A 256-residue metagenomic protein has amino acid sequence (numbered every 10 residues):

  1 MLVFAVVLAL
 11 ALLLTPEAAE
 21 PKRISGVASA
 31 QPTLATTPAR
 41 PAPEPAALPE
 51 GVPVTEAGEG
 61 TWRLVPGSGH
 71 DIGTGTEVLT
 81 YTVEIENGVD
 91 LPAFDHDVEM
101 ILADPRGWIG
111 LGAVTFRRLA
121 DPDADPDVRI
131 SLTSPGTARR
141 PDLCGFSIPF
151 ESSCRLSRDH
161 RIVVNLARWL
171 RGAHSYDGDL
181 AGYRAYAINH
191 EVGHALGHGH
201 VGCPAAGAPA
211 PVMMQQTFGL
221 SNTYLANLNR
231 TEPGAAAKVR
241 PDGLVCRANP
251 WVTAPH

Functional and structural regions predicted by a protein language model:
M1-G110: N-terminal low-structure segments adjacent to metalloprotease catalytic domains across cellular compartments
M1-R23, S152, S157-I162, L170-R171 (+1 more regions): Metalloprotease/metallohydrolase-associated module, dominated by Zn2+-dependent proteases
T80-V83, R129-S131, I162-N165, P211-M214: Structural recognition of the beta-strand scaffold that forms the well-ordered cores of secreted hydrolase catalytic
N87-D90, D123, P135-R139, R168-R171 (+3 more regions): Solvent-exposed loop/turn segments at secondary-structure junctions within structured extracellular/periplasmic domains
N87-D95, Y176-A181, A185, A206: Solvent-exposed, acidic/flexible segments
H96, M100-G182: Metzincin-family zinc-dependent endopeptidase catalytic domain
E99, A103-G107, G193-H198, F218: Sec-exported extracytoplasmic/periplasmic mature domains
A181-G199: Active-site recognition of the HExxH zinc-binding catalytic motif
